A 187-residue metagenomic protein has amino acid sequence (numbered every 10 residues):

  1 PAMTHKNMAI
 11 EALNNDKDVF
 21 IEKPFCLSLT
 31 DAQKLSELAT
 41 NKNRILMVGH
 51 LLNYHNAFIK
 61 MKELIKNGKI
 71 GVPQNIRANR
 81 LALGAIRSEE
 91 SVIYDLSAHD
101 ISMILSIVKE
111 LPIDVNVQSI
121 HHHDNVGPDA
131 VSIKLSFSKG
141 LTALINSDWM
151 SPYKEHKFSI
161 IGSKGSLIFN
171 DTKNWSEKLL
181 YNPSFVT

Functional and structural regions predicted by a protein language model:
P1-L38: Beta-loop-alpha module in the N-terminal Rossmann-like domain of NAD(P)-dependent dehydrogenases, especially those
P1-M3, L52, W149: Short glycine-rich anion-binding loops that position phosphate/pyrophosphate groups of nucleotides and phosphorylated
N7, K34, K60-E63, S102-M103 (+1 more regions): Alpha-helical elements of Rossmann-like donor-binding domains used by nucleotide-donor carbohydrate transfer enzymes
N15-K17, N41-I45, L141: A short helix->loop->beta-strand "cap" motif at the edges of active sites that frequently abuts
K23, G68, G140: Conserved G/P- and acidic residue-centered "switch" motifs that form tight phosphate/ATP-binding loops in soluble
I45, L52-N125: Predominantly a Rossmann-like dinucleotide-binding segment in NAD(P)-dependent oxidoreductases
A98-S176: Contiguous beta-strand/loop segments that form the cofactor/metal-binding neighborhood of enzyme cores
